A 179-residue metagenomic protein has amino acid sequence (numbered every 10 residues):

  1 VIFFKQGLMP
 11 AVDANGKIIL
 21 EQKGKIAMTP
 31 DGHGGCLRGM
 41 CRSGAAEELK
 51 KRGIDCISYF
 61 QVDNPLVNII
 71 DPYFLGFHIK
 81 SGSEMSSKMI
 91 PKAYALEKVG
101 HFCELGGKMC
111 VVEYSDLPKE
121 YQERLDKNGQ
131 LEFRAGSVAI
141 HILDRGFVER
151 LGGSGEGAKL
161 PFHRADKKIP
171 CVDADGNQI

Functional and structural regions predicted by a protein language model:
V1-I54: Conserved N-terminal catalytic core of the sugar/cofactor nucleotidyltransferase
P10-A11, P65-V67: Short, active-site-adjacent cap segments at secondary-structure transitions
L49-S58, L66-I70, F74-I179: Catalytic core of tubulin tyrosine ligase-like
V62: Short acidic donor-binding/metal-coordinating loop in glycosyltransferase active sites
